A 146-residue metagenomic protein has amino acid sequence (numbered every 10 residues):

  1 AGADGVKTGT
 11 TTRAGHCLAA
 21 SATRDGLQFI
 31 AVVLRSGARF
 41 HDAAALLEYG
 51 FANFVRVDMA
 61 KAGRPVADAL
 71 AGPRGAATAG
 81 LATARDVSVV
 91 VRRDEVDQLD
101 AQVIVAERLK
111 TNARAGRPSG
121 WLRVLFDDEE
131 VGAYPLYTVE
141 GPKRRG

Functional and structural regions predicted by a protein language model:
A1-G146: Domain-terminus/edge residues, biased toward the C-terminal soluble/receptor-binding domains of extracytoplasmic
